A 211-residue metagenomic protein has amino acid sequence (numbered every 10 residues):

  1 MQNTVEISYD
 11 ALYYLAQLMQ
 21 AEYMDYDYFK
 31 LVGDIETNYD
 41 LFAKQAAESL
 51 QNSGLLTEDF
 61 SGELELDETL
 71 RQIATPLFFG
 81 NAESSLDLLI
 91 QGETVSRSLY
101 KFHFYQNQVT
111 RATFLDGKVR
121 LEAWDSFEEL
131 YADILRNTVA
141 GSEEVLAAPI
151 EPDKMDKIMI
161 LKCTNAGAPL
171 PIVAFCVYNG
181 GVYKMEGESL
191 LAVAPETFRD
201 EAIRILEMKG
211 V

Functional and structural regions predicted by a protein language model:
Q2-Y9, M24-L31, N38, L64-V211: Non-catalytic recognition/regulatory regions in large multidomain proteins
Q17-L18: The feature marks the first
K44-E48: Short, hydrophobic-biased segments on the C-terminal half of alpha helices that form "recognition helices"
Q51-G62: A short, conserved structural fragment
